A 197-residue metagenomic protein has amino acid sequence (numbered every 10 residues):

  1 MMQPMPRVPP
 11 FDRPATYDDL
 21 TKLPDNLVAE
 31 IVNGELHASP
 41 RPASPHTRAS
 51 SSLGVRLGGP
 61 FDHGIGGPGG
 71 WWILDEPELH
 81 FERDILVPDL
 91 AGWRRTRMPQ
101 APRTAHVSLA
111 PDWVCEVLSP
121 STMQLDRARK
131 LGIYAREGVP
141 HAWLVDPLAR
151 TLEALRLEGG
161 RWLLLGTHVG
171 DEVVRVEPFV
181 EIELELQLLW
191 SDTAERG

Functional and structural regions predicted by a protein language model:
M1-G197: Gly/Pro/Ser/Thr-rich low-complexity, intrinsically disordered segments predominantly at protein N-termini
